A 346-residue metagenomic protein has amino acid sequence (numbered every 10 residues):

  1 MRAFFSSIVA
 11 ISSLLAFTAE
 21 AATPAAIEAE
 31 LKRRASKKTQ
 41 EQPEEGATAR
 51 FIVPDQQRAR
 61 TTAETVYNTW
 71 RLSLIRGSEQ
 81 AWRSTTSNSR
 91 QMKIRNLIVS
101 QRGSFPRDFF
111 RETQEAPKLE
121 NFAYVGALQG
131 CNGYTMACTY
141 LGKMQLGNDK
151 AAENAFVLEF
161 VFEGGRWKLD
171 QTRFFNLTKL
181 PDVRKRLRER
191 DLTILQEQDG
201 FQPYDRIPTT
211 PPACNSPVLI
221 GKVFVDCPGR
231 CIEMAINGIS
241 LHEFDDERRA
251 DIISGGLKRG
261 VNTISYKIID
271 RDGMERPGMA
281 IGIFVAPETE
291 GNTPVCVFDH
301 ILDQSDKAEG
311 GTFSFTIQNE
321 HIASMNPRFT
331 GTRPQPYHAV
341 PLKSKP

Functional and structural regions predicted by a protein language model:
M1-V125: Hydrophobic, helix-prone linear segments
K32-R34, R50-R58, T62, N68-I75 (+5 more regions): Beta-strand-rich recognition domains
R102-V157: Surface-exposed, charged secondary-structure patches
S104-D108, A116-K118, D191-I194, L257 (+1 more regions): Short, intrinsically disordered/low-complexity patches at protein termini and at juxtamembrane boundaries
S240-D246: Short beta-strand segments within Ig-like beta-sandwich modules, predominantly Fibronectin type-III
R249-V261: Exposed aromatic-hydrophobic patches
